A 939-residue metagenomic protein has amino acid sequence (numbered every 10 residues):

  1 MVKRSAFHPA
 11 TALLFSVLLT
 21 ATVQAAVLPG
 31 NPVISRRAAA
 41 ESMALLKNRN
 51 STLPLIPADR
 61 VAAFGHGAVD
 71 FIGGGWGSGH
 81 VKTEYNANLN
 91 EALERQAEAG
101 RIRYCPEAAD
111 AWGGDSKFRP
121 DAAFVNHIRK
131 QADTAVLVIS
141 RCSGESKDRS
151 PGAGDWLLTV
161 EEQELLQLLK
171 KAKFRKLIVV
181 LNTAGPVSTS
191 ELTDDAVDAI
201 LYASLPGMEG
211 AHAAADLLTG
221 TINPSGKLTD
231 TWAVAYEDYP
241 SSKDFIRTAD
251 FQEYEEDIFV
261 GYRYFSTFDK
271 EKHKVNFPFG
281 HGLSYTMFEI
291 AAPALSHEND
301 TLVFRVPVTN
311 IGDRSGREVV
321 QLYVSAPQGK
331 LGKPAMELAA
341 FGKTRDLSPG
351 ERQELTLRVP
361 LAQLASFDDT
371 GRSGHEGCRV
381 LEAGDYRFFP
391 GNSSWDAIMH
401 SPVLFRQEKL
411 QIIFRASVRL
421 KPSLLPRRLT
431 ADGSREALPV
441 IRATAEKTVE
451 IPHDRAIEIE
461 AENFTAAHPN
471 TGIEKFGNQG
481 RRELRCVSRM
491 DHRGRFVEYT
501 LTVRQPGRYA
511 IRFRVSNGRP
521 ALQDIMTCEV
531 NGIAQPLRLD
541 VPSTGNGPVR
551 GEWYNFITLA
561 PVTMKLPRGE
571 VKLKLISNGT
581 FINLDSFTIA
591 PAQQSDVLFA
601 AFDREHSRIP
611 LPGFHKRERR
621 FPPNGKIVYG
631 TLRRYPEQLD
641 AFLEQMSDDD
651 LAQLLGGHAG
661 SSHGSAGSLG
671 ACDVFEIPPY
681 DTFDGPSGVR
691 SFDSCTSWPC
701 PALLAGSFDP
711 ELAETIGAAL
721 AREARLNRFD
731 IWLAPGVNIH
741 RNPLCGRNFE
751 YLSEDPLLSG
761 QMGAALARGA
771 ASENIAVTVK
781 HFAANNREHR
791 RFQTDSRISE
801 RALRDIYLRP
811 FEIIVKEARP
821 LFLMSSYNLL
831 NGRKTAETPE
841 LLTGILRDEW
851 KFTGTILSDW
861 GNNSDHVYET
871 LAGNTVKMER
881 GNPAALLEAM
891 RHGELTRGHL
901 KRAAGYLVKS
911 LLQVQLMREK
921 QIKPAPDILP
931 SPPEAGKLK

Functional and structural regions predicted by a protein language model:
M1, I412, N478-R482: Intrinsically disordered, low-complexity regions enriched in serine, threonine, proline and polar/charged residues
M1-F7, A21-P390, S394, L425-P452 (+2 more regions): Glycoside hydrolase catalytic-domain context in secreted enzymes
T11-A21: Bacterial N-terminal signal peptides
S16, E253, H281, H297 (+12 more regions): Sterically constrained small-residue positions within well-ordered secondary structures of folded domains
D238-S241, D346-E351, K409-S417, T544-W553 (+1 more regions): Short, surface-exposed linear segments at secondary-structure transitions and domain or protein termini
G342, M399-Q407, L537-V541: Short amphipathic beta-strand/extended segments with alternating polar/hydrophobic composition
D396-V418: Short beta-strand elements
R442-R608: Extracytoplasmic
